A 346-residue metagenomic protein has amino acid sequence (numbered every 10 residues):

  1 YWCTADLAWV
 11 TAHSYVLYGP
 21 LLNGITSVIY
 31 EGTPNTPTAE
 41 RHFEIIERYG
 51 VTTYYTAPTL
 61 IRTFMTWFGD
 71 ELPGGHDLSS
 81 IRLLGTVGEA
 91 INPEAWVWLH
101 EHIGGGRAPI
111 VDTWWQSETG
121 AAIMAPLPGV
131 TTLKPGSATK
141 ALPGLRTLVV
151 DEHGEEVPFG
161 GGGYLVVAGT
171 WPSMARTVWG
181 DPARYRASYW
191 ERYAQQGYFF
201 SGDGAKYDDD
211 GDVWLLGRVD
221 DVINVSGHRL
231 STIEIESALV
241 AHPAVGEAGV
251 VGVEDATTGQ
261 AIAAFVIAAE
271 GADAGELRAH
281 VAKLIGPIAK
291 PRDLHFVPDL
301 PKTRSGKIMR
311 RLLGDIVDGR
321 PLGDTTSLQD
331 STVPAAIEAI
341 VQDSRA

Functional and structural regions predicted by a protein language model:
C3, L7-T52, W67-F68, L72: Conserved AMP-binding/adenylation subdomain of ANL enzymes
D6, G88, W115, T139 (+2 more regions): Active-site glycine-centered loops adjacent to acidic/histidine catalytic or metal-binding residues that shape
Y18, L22-I25, V51-T56, M65-L133 (+2 more regions): Gly/Ser/Thr-rich phosphate-binding loop
E47, Y54, W171, R176-T177 (+6 more regions): AMP-binding/adenylate-forming catalytic core of the ANL superfamily
S80, G144, R184, A244-E247 (+3 more regions): Glycine-centered tight turns that cap/initiate beta-strands
I110-E118, A138-T139, V251-E254, H295: Beta-strand->loop->alpha-helix junctions that form or flank phosphate-binding loops in nucleotide-handling enzymes
K140-G144, E155-W190, L230, R320-L322: Conserved ATP/PPi-binding loop(s) of AMP-dependent carboxylate-activating enzymes
L148-G169, D209-D210, G271-A274, K302 (+1 more regions): Conserved beta-loop-beta connector loops within the AMP-binding
